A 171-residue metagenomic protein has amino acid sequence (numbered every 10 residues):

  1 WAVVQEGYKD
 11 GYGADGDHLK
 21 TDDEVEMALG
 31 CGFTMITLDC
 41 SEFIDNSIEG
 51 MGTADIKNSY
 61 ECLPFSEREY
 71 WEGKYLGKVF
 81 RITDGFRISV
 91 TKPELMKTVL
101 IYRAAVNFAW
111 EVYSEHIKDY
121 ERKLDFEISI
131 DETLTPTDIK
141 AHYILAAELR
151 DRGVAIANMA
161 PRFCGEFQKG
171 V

Functional and structural regions predicted by a protein language model:
W1-V99, E115-D119: Catalytic alpha/beta active-site cores
E6-K9, D119-E121, R150-A157: Secondary-structure transition/capping motifs at alpha-helix termini and the adjoining loop/turn into the next element
G11-D15, T34-T37, K123-S129, A155-A160: Structural preference for beta-strand elements that scaffold enzyme active sites
H18-T21, S41-F43, S129-T135, P161-Q168: Active-site beta-loop-alpha junctions enriched in small/polar residues
V25, V106-I117, I139-L149: Generic structural signal for well-ordered alpha-helices, preferentially at hydrophobic/aromatic core positions
V25-E26, S47-E49, P136-H142, K169-V171: A short acidic (Asp/Glu
T91-T98, F126-D131, Q168-G170: Glycine- and acidic
I139-V171: Catalytic core of soluble alpha/beta enzymes
